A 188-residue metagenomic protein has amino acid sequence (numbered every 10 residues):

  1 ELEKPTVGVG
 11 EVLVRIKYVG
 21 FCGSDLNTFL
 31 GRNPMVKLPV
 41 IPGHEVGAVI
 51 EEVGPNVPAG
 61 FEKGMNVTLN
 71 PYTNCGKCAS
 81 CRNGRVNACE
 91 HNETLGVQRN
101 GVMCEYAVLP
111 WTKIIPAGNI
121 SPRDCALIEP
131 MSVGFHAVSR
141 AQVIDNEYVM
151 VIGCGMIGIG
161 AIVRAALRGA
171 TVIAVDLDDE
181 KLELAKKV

Functional and structural regions predicted by a protein language model:
E1-L2, P34-M35, P55, T94 (+2 more regions): A generic local structural motif
E3-V19, R32-A79, G118-I120: Glycine-rich beta-strand-centered segment in the early N-terminal region that forms part of a ligand/cofactor-binding
C22, P58-G60, N70-I120: Cysteine-cluster motifs in flexible loop/terminal segments that predominantly coordinate metals
S24-F29: Cytochrome P450 core scaffold surrounding the K-helix E-X-X-R motif and the conserved "meander" helix-loop region
P42, L109, I128-P130: Conserved SAM-binding loop and adjacent beta-strand
E45, V49, M65-N66, S80 (+4 more regions): Residue-level marker of beta-strand positions
G47, E51, V86, W111 (+2 more regions): Predominant activation on well-ordered alpha-helical scaffold segments within soluble catalytic domains
I120-V188: Mid-domain Rossmann-like dinucleotide-binding core that forms the NAD(H)/NADP(H) cofactor-binding site
